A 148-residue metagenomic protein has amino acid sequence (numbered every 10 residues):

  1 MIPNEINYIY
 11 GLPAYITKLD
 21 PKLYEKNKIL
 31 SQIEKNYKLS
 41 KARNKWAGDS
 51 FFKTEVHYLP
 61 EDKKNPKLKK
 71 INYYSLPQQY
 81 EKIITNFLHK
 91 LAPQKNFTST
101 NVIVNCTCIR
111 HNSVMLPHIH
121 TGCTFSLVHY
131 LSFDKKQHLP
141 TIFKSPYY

Functional and structural regions predicted by a protein language model:
M1-Q94, V114, P140: Non-heme Fe(II)/2-oxoglutarate
G11-P13, T100-V102, C123-F125: Residues at beta-strand starts and edge strands
K70, Y74, Q78, T98-T100 (+2 more regions): Alpha-helix initiation and capping sites
P93-V104: A short coil-to-beta-strand element that immediately follows conserved catalytic motifs
N105-Y148: Catalytic core of non-heme Fe(II) oxygenases with the double-stranded beta-helix
